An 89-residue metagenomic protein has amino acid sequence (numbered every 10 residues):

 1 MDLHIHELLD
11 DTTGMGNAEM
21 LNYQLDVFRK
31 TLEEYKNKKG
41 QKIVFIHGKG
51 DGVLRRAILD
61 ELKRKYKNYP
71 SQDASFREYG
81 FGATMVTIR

Functional and structural regions predicted by a protein language model:
M1-V44, K49-R89: Long, charged, low-complexity intrinsically disordered regions
